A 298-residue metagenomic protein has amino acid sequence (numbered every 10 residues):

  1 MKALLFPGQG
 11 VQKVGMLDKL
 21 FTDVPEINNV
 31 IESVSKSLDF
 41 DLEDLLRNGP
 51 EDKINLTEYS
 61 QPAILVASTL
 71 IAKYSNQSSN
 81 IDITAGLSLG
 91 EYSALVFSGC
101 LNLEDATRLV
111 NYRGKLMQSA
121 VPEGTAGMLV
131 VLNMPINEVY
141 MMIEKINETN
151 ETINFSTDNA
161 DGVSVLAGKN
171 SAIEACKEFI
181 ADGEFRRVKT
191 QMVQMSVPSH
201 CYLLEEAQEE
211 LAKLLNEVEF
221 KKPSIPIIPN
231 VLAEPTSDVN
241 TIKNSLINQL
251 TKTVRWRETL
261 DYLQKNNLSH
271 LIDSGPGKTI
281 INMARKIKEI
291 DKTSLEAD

Functional and structural regions predicted by a protein language model:
M1-M141, H270-A297: FabD-like malonyl-/acyl-CoA
Q9-V11, L38, G99-T251: Alpha/beta catalytic cores of group-transfer enzymes, especially the acyltransferase/condensing modules of polyketide
I81, F185-R187, L268: A structural motif
A172, K213-L214, N267, D291-S294 (+1 more regions): NAD(P)-dependent dehydrogenase/reductase Rossmann-like domain
V193-M195, Q264, E296-A297: Short glycine-rich catalytic loops that host catalytic nucleophiles or stabilize transition states across multiple
T251-L268: A short, acidic, amphipathic alpha-helical segment used as a generic capping/interface helix at domain edges
